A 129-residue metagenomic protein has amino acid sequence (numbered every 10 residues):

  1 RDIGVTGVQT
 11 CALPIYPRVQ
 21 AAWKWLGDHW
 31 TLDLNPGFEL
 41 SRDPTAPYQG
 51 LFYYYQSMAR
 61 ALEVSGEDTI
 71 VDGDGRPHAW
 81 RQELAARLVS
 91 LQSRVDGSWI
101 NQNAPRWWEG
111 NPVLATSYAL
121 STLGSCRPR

Functional and structural regions predicted by a protein language model:
R1-C11: Single conserved hydrophobic/aromatic residue that forms the stacking wall/gate of nucleotide- or nucleobase-binding
Q9, Q56, Q92-S93: Glutamine-centric residue-chemistry signal
A12, Y48-E63, G124: C-terminal substrate/ligand-recognition segments
I15-E39, P77-I100: Long, well-ordered core segments of solenoidal/helical folds
I15-V19, P47-Y55, D74-R81, E109-T116: Solvent-exposed, acidic/flexible segments
D28-Y53, N101-V113: Solvent-exposed loop and edge beta-strand segments that line ligand/cofactor-binding and catalytic clefts
V64, D68-D72, R76, E83-R87 (+2 more regions): Terminal, non-catalytic domain-edge segments
